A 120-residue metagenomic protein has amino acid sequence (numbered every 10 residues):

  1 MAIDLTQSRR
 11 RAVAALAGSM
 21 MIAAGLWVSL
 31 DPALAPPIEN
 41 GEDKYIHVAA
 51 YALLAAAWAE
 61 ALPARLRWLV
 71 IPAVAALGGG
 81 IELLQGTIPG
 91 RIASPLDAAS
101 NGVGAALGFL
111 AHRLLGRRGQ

Functional and structural regions predicted by a protein language model:
M1-A98, G102, A106-Q120: Bulky hydrophobic segments
